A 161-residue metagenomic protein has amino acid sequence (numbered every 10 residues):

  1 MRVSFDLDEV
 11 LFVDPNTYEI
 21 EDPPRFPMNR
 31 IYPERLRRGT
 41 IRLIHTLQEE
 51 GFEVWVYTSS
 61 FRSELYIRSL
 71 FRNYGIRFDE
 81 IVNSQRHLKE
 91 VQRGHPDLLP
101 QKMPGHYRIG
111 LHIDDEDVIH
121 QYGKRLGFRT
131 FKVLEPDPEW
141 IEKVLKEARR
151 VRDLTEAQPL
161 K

Functional and structural regions predicted by a protein language model:
M1-E90: Alpha-helical substrate-recognition element adjacent to the catalytic core
L36-T40, H95-L99, E116: Amphipathic coiled-coil/heptad-repeat helices and related helical stalk/stem segments that mediate oligomerization
Q48, V151-D153: Structural recognition of short helix-loop-helix hairpins that underlie histone-fold modules
I67-S69, Q92-G94, K124, K143-K146: Short secondary-structure transition/capping segments
V82-R108: Donor nucleotide-activated moiety binding/catalytic core segment of transferases that use nucleotide-activated donors
Y107-V151: Acidic, Mg2+-coordinating phosphoryl-transfer loop and its flanking beta/alpha structural elements, shared across
